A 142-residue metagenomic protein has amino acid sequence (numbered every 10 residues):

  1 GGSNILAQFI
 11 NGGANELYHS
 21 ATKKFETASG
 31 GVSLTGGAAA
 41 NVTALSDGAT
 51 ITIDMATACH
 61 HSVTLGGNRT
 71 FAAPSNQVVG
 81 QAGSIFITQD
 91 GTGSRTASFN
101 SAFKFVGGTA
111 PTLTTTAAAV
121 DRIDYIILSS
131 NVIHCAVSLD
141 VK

Functional and structural regions predicted by a protein language model:
G1-A58, T64: Intrinsic low-complexity, repeat-rich intrinsically disordered segments enriched in small/flexible residues
G2, Q8-I10, V106, T116-V120: Short solvent-exposed loop/turn micro-motifs enriched in small/polar/acidic residues
F25-E26, T112, H134-C135: A sequence-level detector of short linear motifs
T35-F105, A118-K142: Exposed extracellular interaction/assembly regions and N-terminal maturation sites
A72-A73, A110-T114: Beta-strand-rich interaction surfaces with strong enrichment in secreted/lumenal proteins
